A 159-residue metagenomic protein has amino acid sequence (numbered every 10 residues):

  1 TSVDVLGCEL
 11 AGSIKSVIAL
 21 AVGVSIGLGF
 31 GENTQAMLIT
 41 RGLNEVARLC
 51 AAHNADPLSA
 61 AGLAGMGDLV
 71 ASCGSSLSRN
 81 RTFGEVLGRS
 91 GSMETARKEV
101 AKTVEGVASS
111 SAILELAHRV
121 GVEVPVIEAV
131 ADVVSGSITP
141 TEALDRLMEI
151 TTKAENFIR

Functional and structural regions predicted by a protein language model:
T1-L6: Flavin (FAD/FMN) cofactor-binding and adjacent substrate-gating region of FAD-dependent oxidoreductase domains
E9, K15, A19-I26, F30 (+2 more regions): NAD(P)-dependent Rossmann-like dehydrogenase/reductase catalytic/cofactor-binding core
G31-G42: Active-site pocket-shaping loop/turn-to-helix segments
M37, V46-R48, A61: Short linear motifs at secondary-structure transitions and domain/linker junctions
G42-H53: Alpha-helical phosphate/pyrophosphate-handling elements in metalloenzyme active cores
